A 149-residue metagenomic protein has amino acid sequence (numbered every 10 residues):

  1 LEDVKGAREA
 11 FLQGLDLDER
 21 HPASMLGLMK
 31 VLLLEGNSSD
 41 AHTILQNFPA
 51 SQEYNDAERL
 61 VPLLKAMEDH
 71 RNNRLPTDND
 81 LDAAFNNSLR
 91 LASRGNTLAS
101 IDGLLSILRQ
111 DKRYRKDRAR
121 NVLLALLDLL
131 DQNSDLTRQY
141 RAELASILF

Functional and structural regions predicted by a protein language model:
V4, S38, T97-L98, K116 (+1 more regions): TPR-repeat structural position
L17, L34, F48-S51, R94 (+1 more regions): Structural marker of alpha-solenoid helical repeat scaffolds
E19, Q52-E53, K112-Y114, D135: Short coil turns that delineate tetratricopeptide repeat
S24, A57-E58: TPR alpha-solenoid repeat register
